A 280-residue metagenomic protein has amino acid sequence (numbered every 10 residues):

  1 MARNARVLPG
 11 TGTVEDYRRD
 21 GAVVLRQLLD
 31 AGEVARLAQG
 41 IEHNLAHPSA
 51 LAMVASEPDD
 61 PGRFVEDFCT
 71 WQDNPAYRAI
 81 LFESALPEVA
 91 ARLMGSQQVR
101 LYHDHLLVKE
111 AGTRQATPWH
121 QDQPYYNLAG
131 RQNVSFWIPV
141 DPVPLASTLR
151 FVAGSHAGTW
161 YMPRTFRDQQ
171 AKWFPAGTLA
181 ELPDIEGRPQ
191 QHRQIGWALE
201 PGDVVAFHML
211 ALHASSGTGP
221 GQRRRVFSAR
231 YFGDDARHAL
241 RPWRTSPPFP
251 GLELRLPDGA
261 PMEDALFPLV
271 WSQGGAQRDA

Functional and structural regions predicted by a protein language model:
M1-D20, L25-W119, Y125-N127, P242 (+1 more regions): Non-heme Fe(II)-dependent double-stranded beta-helix
A2, G40, H47, L51 (+4 more regions): Non-heme Fe(II)/2-oxoglutarate
L86, S96, A111-T113, P142-L145 (+3 more regions): Short, charged/polar surface micro-motifs in flexible loops or helix N-caps
Q97-V99, H103-D104, Q115-T117, Q132-I138 (+2 more regions): Generic beta-strand structural signal
H105, Q121, I138-P142, F151-A153: Short, structured patches in soluble enzyme cores that scaffold and shape functional sites
D122-P124, N133, H213-T218: Glycine-rich phosphate/pyrophosphate-binding beta-alpha loops
N127-P144, A198, A206, R230-G233: Short, conserved beta-strand element in jelly-roll/cupin
L145-L212: Double-stranded beta-helix
